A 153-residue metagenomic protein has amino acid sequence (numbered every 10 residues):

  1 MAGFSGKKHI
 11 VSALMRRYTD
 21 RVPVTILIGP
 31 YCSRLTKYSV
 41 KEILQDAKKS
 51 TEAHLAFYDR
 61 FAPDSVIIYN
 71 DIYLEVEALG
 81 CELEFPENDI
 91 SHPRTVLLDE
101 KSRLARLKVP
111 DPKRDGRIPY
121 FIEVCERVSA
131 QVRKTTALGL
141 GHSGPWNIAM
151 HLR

Functional and structural regions predicted by a protein language model:
M1-E87, E126-R127: N-terminal basic, low-complexity leaders that serve as flexible interaction/assembly modules and, when applicable, as
G80-R153: Active-site-proximal, glycine-rich beta->alpha crossover segments in alpha/beta enzymes that shape flexible
